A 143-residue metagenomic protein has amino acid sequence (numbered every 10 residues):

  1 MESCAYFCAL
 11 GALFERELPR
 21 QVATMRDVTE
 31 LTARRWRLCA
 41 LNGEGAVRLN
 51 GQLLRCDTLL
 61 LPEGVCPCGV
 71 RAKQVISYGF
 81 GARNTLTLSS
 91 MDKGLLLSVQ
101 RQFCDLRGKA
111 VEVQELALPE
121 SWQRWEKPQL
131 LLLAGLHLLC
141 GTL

Functional and structural regions predicted by a protein language model:
M1-A23, T142: Walker A (P-loop) phosphate-binding motif
M1-E2, A33, D92, R124: Short, surface-exposed loop and linker segments with low hydrophobicity and enrichment for Pro/Ser/Thr
C4, C8, C39, C56 (+3 more regions): Generic recognition of cysteine residues
F7, V22, C39-L41, L59-L61 (+4 more regions): Generic structural hydrophobic/aromatic packing signal, biased to beta-strands
A9, L13, N42, P62 (+2 more regions): Alpha-helix initiation/capping motif
A12, G45, V65-P67, G81 (+2 more regions): Residues that cap or initiate secondary-structure elements
R16-Y78: Flexible active-site lid/hinge loop adjacent to a nucleotide/diphosphate and Mg2+-phosphate binding pocket
F80-L143: Adenine nucleotide phosphate-binding catalytic loops in nucleotide-utilizing enzymes
